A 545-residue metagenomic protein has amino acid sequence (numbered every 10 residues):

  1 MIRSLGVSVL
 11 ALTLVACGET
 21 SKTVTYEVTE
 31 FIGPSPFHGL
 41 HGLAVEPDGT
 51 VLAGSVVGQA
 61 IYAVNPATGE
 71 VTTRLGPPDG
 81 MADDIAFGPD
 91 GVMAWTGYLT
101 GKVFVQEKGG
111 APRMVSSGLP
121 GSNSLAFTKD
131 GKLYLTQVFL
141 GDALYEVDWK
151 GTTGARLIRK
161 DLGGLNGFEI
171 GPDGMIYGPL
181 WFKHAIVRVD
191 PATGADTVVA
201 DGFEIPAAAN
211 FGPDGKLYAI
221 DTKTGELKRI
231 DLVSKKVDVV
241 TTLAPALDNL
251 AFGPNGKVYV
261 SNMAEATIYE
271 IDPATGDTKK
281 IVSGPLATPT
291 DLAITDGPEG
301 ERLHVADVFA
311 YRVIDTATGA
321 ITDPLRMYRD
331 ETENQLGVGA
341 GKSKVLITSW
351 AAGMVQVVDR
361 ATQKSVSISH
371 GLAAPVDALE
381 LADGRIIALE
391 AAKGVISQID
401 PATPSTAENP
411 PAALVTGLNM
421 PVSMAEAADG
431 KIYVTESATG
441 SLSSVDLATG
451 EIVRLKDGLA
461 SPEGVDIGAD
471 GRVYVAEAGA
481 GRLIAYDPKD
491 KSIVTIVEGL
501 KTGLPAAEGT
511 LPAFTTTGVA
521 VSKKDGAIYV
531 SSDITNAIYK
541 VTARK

Functional and structural regions predicted by a protein language model:
V15-A16: C-terminal motif of bacterial Sec signal peptides marking the signal peptidase cleavage site
E27-P34, E70-G76, G110-S116, T153-R159 (+9 more regions): A short beta-strand motif characteristic of beta-propeller blades
F31-A60, S532-A537: Beta-strand-rich domains and repeat architectures in extracellular enzymes and scaffolds, especially beta-propellers
P34-D48, P78-T96, K102, G118-G141 (+10 more regions): Beta-rich, blade/repeat-based domains predominating in secreted/periplasmic proteins but also intracellular
V56, Y98-L99, V138-F139, W181 (+10 more regions): Short loop/turn segments immediately following the C-termini of beta-strands
Q59-Y62, G101-V103, G141-L144, H184-I186 (+8 more regions): Structural signal for beta-propeller blades
N65-G69, Q106-A111, V147-T152, V189-G194 (+8 more regions): Short loop/turn segments that connect beta-strands within beta-propeller blades
A513-K545: Blade-level signature of beta-propeller repeat domains, shared across WD40, Kelch, NHL, RCC1 and BNR/Asp-box propellers
